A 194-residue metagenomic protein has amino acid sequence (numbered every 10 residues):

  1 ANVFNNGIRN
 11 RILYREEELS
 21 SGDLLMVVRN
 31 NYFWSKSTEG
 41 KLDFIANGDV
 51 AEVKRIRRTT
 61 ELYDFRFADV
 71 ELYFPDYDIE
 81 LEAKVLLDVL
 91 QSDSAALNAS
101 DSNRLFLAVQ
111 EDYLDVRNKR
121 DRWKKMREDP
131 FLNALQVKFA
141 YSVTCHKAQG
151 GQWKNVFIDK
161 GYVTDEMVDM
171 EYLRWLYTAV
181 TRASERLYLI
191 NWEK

Functional and structural regions predicted by a protein language model:
A1-E193: Core RecA-like ATPase module of SF1/SF2 helicases and allied nucleic-acid translocases
